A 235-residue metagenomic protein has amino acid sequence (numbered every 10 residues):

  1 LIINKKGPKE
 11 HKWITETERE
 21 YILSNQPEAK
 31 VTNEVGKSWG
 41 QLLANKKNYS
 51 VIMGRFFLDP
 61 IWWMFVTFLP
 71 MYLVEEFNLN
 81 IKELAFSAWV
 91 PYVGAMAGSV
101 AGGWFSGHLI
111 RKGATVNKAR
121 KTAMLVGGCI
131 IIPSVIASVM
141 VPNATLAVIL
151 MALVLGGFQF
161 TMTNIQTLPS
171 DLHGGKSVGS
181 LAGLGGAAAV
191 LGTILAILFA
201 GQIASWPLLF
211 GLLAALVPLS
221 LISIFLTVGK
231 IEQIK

Functional and structural regions predicted by a protein language model:
L1-N4, I132-V141, G211-K235: Multi-pass alpha-helical transporter architecture, strongest for 12-TM Major Facilitator/SLC carriers used
G7-I52, E75-L79: Juxtamembrane intracellular "pre-TM" segments in multi-pass secondary transporters
L43-G102, F158-Q166, I197: Extracytoplasmic gate region of multi-pass secondary transporters
F56, W89, V93, A152 (+2 more regions): Transmembrane alpha-helical cores of Major Facilitator Superfamily
L73-V74, F105-S106, I110, F199-S205: Interfacial helix-cap and linker-helix signal at transmembrane-aqueous boundaries of multi-pass secondary transporters
N80, A119-T122, A200-V217: A membrane-interface helix-boundary motif in multi-pass transporters
S99, S170-A204: A late C-terminal transmembrane helix in Major Facilitator Superfamily
N117-I165: C-terminal transmembrane helical hairpin of 12-TM major facilitator-type secondary transporters
